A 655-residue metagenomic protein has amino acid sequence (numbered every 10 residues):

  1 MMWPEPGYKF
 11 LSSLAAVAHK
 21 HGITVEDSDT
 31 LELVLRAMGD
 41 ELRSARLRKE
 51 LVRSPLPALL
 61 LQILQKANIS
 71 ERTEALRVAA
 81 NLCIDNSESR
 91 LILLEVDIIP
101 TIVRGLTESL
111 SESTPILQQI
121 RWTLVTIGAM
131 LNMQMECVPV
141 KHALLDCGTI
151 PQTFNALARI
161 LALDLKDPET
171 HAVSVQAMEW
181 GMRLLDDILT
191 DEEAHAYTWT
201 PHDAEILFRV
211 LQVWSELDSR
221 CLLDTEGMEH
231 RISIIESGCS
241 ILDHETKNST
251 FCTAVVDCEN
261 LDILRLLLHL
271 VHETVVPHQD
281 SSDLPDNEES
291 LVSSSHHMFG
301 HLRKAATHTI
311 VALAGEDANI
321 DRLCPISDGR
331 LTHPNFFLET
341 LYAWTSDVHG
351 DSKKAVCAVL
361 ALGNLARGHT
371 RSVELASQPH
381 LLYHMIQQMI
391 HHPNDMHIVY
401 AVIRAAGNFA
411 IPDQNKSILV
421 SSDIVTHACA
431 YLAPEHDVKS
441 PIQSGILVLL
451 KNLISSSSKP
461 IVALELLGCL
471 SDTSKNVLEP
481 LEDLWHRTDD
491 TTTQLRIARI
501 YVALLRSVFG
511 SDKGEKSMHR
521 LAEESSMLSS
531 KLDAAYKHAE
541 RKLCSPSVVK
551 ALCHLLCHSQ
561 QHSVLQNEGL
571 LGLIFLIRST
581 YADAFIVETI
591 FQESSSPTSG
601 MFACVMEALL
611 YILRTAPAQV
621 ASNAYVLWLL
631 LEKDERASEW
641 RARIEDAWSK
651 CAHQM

Functional and structural regions predicted by a protein language model:
M1-E74, N81-R104, S109-V125, M133-Q152 (+16 more regions): Elongated alpha-helical scaffolds that mediate protein-protein interactions in large eukaryotic proteins, primarily
S13, V17-G22, Q62-I63, R104-S109 (+13 more regions): Alpha-solenoid HEAT/Armadillo-like helical repeat scaffolds in large eukaryotic proteins
L33-A37, R77-N81, P100, R104 (+16 more regions): Residue-level signature of alpha-solenoid helical repeat scaffolds
A67, N81, D85, S109 (+18 more regions): Aromatic/pi-system hotspot detector in well-structured domains
M178, I234-D243, T473-W485: Long, acidic/serine-threonine-rich intrinsically disordered regions with weak helical/coil propensity that act as
F208-L211, S215-L223, I232, L242 (+10 more regions): Extended alpha-solenoid helical-repeat scaffolds
G368, E374, Q387-M389, P393-N394 (+4 more regions): Eukaryotic, compositionally biased intrinsically disordered regions
C429-A430, I442-S444, L467-D472, E479-L484 (+1 more regions): Ankyrin-repeat and related helical/solenoid repeat scaffolds used for protein-protein interactions
